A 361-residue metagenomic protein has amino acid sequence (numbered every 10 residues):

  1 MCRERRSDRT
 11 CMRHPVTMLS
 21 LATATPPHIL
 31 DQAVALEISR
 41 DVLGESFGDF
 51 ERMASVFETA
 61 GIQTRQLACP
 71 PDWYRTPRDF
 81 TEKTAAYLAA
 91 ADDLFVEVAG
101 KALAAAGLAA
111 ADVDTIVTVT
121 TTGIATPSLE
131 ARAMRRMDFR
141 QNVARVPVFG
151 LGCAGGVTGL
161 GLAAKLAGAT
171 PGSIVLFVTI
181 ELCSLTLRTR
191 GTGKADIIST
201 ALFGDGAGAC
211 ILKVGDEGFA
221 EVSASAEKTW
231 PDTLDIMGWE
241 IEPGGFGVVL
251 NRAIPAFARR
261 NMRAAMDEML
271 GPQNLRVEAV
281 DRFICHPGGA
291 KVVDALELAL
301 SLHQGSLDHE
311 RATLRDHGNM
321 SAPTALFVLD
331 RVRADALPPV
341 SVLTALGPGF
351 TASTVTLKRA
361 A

Functional and structural regions predicted by a protein language model:
R6-A89, I174, C183, T189-R260 (+3 more regions): Condensing-enzyme catalytic core mediating Claisen C-C bond formation in acyl metabolism
R13-V16, A110-D114, Q141-A144, A169-V175 (+5 more regions): Short coil/turn connectors at secondary-structure junctions
F57-V113, V117-T121, L129-E130: Metal-dependent C-N hydrolase catalytic cores
T81-Y87, T118, R145-V148, A195-I197 (+2 more regions): A short glycine/serine-rich beta->alpha loop
V96, T121-T122, R135, R140-N142 (+4 more regions): Claisen-condensing/thiolase-fold acyl-transfer catalytic domains that form or cleave C-C bonds in fatty acid
V98-V113, A264-D281, L300, V332-A336: Phosphate/pyrophosphate-binding loops at sites that engage ATP/ADP/AMP, CoA/4′-phosphopantetheine, polyphosphate
A125-F139, V178-T189, L234-W239, V293-L307: Acidic-glycine-rich active-site phosphate/pyrophosphate-binding loop
